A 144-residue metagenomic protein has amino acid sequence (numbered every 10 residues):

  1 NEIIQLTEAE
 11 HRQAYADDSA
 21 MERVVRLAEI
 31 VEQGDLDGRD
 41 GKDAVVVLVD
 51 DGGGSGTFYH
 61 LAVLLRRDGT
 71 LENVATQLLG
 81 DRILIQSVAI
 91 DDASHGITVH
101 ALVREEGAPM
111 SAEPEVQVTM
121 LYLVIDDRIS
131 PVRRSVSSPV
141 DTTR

Functional and structural regions predicted by a protein language model:
N1-A9, A16, Q86-R144: Acidic, small-residue rich beta-repeat scaffolds with periodic aromatic anchors
N1-L36, D40-G41, S55, L65-R67 (+1 more regions): Flexible low-complexity loop/turn motifs enriched in small/helix-breaking residues
N1-L6, G56-Q77, Y122-D126: Beta-propeller blade repeat segments, especially FG-GAP/WD-type strand-to-loop junctions in 6- to 7-bladed propeller
E22-I30, Q77-Q86: A short, amphipathic edge element
L36-L48, A93-H100: Acidic/hydrophobic-patterned starts of short beta strands in beta-sheet-rich repeat architectures
V45, G56-H60, R82-I85, P114-T119: Short, surface-exposed coil-to-beta transition loops
D50-G54, R104-G107: Short glycine/acidic-enriched loop and turn motifs that connect beta-strands
E72-R82, P131-V136: Beta-propeller fold detector
